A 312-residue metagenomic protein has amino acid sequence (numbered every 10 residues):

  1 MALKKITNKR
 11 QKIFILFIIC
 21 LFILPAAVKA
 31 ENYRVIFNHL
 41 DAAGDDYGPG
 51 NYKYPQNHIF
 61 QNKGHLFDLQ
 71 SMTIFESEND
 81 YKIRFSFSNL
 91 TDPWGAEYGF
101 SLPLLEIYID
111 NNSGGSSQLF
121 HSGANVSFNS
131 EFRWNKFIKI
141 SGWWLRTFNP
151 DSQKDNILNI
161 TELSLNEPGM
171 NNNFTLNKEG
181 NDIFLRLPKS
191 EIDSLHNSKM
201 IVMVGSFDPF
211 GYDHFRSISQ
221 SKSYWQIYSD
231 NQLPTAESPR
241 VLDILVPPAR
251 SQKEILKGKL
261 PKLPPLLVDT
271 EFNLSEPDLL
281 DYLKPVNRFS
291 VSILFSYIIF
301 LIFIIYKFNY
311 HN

Functional and structural regions predicted by a protein language model:
M1-K9: N-terminal secretory signal peptides that target proteins for export/translocation
L16-I23: Bacterial N-terminal signal peptides
A26-A30: Sec/Tat signal peptide C-region and signal peptidase I cleavage site
E31-D41, N111-S130, G180, I192-S290: Acidic/polar low-complexity flexible segments
N32, Q56-W144, F272-D281: Surface-exposed, glycine/proline- and aromatic-rich loop segments on solvent-exposed faces across compartments
W134-H196: Short helix-loop boundary/capping segments
V291-I299: A short, hydrophobic C-terminal helix/tail in secreted or cell-surface proteins
I299-N312: C-terminal membrane-anchoring or membrane-association module
